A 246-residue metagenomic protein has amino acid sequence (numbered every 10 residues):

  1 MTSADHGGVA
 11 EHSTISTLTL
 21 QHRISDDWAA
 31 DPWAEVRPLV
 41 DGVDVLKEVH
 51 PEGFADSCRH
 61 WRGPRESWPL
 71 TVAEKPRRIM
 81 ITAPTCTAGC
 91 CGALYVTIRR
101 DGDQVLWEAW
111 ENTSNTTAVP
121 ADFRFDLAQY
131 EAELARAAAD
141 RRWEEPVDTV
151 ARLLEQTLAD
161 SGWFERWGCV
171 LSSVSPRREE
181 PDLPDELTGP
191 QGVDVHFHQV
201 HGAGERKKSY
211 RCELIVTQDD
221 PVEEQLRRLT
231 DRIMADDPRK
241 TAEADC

Functional and structural regions predicted by a protein language model:
M1-Y95, R99-C246: Intrinsically disordered, low-complexity acidic regions enriched in Pro/Ser/Thr
